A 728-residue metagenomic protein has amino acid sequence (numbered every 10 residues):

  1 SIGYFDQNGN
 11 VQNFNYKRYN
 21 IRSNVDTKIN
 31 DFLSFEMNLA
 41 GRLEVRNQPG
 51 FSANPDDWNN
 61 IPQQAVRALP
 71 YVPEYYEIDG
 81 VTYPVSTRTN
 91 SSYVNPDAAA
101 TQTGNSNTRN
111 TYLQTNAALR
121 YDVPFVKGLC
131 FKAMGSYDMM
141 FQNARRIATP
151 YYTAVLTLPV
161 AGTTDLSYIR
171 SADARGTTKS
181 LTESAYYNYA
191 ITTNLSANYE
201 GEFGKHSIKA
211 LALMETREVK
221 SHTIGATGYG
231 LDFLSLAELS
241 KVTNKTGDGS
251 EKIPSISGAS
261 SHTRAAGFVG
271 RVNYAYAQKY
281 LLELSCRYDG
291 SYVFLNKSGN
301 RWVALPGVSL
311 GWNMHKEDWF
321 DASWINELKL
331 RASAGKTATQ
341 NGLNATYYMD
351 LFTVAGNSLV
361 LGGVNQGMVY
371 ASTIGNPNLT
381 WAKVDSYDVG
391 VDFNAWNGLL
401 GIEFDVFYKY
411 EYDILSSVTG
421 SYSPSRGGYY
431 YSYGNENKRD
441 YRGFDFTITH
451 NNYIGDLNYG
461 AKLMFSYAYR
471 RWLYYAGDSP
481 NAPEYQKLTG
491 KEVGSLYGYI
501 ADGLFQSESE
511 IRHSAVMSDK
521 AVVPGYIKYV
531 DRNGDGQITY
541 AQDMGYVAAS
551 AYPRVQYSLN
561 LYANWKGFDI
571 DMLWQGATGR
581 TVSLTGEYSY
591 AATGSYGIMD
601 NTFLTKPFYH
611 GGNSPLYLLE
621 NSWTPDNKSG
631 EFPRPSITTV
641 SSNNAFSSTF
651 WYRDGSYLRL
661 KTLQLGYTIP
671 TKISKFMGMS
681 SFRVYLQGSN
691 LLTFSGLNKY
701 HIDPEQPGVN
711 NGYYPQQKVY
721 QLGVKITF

Functional and structural regions predicted by a protein language model:
I2-Y4, G41, Y288, Y408 (+3 more regions): A short beta-strand motif that forms part of the nucleic acid-binding face of small beta-barrel RNA-binding folds
G3-Y16, G50: Periplasmic-side early beta-strands and strand-to-turn transitions of outer-membrane beta-barrels
R18, N24-L43, N47, F51-S52 (+6 more regions): Extracellular/periplasmic, surface-exposed regions of secreted and cell-surface proteins
S92-A99, S291, A521, A577-G678 (+1 more regions): Extracytoplasmic gating/loop element in the C-terminal half of outer-membrane beta-barrel translocons and assembly
G225, N437, N451-A551, V582 (+1 more regions): Conserved small-residue
W472, D543, P553-G567, K661-G666: Conserved SET/PR-domain catalytic core that frames the SAM/AdoMet-binding pocket
S550-T585: Glycine-rich, aromatic-lined ligand/substrate-binding cores of catalytic and carbohydrate-binding domains
